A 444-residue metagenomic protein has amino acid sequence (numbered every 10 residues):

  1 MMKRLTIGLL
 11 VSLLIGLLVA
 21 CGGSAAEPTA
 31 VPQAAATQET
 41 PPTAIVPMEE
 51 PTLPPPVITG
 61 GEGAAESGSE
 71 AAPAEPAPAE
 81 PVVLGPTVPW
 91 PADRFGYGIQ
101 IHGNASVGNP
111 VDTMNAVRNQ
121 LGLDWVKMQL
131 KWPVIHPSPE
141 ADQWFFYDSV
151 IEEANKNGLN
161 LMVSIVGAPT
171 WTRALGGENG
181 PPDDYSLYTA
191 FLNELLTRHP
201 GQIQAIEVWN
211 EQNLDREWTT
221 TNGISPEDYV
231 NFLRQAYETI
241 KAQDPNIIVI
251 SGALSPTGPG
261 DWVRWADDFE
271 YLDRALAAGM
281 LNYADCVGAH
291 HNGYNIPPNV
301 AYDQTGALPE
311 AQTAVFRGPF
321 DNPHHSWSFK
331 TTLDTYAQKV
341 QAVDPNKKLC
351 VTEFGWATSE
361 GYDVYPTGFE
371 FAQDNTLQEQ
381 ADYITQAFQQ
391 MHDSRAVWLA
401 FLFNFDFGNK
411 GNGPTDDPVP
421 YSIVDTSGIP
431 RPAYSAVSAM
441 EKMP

Functional and structural regions predicted by a protein language model:
M1-L9: Bacterial N-terminal signal peptides that target proteins for export
L13, L17, C21, A25-P91 (+1 more regions): Ser/Thr-rich, Proline-interspersed low-complexity disordered segments
P28, P81, T87-V88, R198 (+5 more regions): Aromatic-rich peripheral "rim/lid" segments of glycoside hydrolase catalytic domains that contact and position glycan
P76-D124, Q129-K131: Boundary/entry segment of secreted carbohydrate-active catalytic domains
A92, Y185, T189, S225-E370 (+1 more regions): Noncatalytic carbohydrate-binding groove/subsite architecture in carbohydrate-active enzymes
N104-Q120, Y185-L195, W265-A277, A381-Q390: Short, acidic/polar
R118-D261, Y294, S359, F403-N412: Substrate-binding cleft and catalytic face of glycoside hydrolase catalytic domains, especially the flexible beta-alpha
